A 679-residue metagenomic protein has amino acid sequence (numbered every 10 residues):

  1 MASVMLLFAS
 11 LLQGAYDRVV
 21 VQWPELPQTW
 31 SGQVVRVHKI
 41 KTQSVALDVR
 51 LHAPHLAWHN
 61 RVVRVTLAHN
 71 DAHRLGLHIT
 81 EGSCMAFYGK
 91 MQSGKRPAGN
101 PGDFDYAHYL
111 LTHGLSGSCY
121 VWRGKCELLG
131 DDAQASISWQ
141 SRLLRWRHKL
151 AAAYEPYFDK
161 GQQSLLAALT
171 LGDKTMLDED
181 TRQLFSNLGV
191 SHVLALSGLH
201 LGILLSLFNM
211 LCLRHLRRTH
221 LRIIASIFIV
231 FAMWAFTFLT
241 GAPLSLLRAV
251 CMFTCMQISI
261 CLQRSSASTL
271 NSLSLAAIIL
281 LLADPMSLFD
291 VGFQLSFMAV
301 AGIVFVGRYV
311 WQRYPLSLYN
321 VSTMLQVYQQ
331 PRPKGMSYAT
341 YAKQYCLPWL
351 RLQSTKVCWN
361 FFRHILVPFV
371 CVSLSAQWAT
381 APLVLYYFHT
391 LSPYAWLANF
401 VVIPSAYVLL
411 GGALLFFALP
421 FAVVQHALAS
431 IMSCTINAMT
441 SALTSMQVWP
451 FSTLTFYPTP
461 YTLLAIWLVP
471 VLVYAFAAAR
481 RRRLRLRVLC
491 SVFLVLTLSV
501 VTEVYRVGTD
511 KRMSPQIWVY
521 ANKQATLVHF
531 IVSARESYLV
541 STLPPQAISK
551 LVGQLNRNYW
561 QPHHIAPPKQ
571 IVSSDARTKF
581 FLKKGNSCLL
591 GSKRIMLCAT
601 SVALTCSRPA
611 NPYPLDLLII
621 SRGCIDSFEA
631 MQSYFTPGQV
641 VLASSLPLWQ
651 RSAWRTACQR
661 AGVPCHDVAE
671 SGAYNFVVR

Functional and structural regions predicted by a protein language model:
V4-R18, L498-K511: Membrane-interface motif at the C-terminal end of an N-terminal transmembrane signal
L6-H192, I565-K583, T605-R608, A630 (+3 more regions): Membrane-interface helix/helix-cap signal primarily in integral membrane proteins
S31, S118, F400, L414 (+2 more regions): Conserved hydrophobic/aromatic beta-strand scaffold that supports enzyme active sites
G32, G89, L169, S197 (+7 more regions): Divalent metal-coordination and catalytic microenvironments
R74-L77, Y88-K90, S322-L350, S354 (+1 more regions): Non-globular, low-confidence helical/coil segments that flank catalytic cores
C119, D173, L177-W396, F456-D510 (+1 more regions): Hydrophobic alpha-helical transmembrane segments in multi-pass membrane proteins
W139-F158, L165, D173, T181 (+11 more regions): Hydrophobic alpha-helical segments of integral membrane proteins, encompassing both true transmembrane helices
